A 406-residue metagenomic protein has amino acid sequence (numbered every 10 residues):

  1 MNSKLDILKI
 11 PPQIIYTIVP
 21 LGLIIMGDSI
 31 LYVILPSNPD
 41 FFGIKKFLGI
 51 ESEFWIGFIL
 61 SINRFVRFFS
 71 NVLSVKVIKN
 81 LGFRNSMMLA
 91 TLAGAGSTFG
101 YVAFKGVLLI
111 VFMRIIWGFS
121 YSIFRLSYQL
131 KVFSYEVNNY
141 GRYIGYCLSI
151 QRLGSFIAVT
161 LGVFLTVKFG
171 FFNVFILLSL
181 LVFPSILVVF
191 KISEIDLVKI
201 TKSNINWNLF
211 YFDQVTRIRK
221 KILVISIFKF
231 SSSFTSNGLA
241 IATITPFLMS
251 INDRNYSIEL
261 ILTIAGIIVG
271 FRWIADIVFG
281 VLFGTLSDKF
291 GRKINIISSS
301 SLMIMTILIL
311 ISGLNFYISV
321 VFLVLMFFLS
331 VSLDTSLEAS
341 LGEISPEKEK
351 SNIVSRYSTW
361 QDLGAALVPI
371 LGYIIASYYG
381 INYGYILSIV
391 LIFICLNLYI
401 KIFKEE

Functional and structural regions predicted by a protein language model:
M1-P11, E194-F228: Juxtamembrane intracellular "pre-TM" segments in multi-pass secondary transporters
K9-F42, R219-A240, V324, F328: Pair of pore-lining "gating" transmembrane helices in MFS-fold secondary transporters
I34-E53, A242-T263: Short amphipathic helix-loop junctions that connect adjacent transmembrane helices in Major Facilitator Superfamily/SLC
N63-V72, S155-F156, W273-V281, A365-A366: Residue-level signature of mid-helix packing/kink "hotspots" within the transmembrane helices of 12-pass Major
N85-F99, S179, I294-I309: Structural signature of the two symmetry-related core transmembrane helices
I115-Q151: Cytoplasmic helix-loop-helix junction between adjacent transmembrane helices in 12-TM secondary transporters
I123-E136, S332-P346: Intracellular juxtamembrane helix-capping segments at the cytosolic ends of symmetry-related transmembrane helices
S287, R292-L337: C-terminal transmembrane helical hairpin of 12-TM major facilitator-type secondary transporters
